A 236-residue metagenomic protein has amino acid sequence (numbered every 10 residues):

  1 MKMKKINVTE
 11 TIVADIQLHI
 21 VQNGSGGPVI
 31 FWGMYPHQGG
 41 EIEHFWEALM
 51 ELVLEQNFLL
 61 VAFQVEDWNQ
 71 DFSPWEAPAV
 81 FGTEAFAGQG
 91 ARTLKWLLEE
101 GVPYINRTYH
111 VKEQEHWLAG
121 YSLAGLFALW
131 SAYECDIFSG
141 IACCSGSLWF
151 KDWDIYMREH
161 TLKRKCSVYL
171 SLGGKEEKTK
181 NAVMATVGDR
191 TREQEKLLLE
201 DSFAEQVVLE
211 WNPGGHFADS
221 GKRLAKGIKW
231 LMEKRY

Functional and structural regions predicted by a protein language model:
M1-P28, F58, V207: A domain-start/cap signature at the N-terminus of enzymes
A14, G27-W96, E100-H110: Serine-hydrolase catalytic machinery in alpha/beta-hydrolase-like enzymes
L49-M50, S131-A132, E195: A conserved amphipathic alpha-helix that caps or lines the catalytic cleft of carbohydrate- and lipid-modifying enzymes
E115-G120, C144: Short beta-strand immediately N-terminal to the catalytic nucleophile in serine-hydrolase-like folds
A119-A124, A128: Gly/Ala-rich beta-loop-alpha elbow adjacent to hydrolase catalytic centers
L129-Y133, A225: Short, hydrophobic alpha-helix immediately C-terminal to the catalytic nucleophile
I137-W149, C166-S167: A conserved short beta-strand
W149-L231: The feature captures the conserved acid-bearing segment of alpha/beta-hydrolase catalytic domains
